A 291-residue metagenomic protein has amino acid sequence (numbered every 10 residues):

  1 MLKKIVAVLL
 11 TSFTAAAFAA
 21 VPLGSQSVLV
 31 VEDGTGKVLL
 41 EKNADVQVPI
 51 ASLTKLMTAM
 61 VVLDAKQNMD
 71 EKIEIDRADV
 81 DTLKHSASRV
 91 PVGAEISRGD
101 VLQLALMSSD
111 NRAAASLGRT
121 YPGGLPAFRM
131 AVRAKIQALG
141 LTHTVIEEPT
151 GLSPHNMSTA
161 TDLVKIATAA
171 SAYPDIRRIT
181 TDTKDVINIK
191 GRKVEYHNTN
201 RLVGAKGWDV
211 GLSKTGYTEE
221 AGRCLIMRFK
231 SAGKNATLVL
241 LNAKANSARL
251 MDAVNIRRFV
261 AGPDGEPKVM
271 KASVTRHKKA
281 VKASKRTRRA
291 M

Functional and structural regions predicted by a protein language model:
M1-S27, V31-L39, R258-M291: N-terminal secretory targeting signals
K4-I5, L56, F229-S231: Hydrophobic alpha-helical segments, especially transmembrane helices and their immediate juxtamembrane helical caps
L10, V61-V62, N188-K190: Intrinsically disordered, low-complexity boundary segments flanking structured domains
A19-T161, K165-P174: Active-site-adjacent loops and short helices of periplasmic peptidoglycan-processing enzymes
L141-V145, G151-M291: Domain-terminus/edge residues, biased toward the C-terminal soluble/receptor-binding domains of extracytoplasmic
